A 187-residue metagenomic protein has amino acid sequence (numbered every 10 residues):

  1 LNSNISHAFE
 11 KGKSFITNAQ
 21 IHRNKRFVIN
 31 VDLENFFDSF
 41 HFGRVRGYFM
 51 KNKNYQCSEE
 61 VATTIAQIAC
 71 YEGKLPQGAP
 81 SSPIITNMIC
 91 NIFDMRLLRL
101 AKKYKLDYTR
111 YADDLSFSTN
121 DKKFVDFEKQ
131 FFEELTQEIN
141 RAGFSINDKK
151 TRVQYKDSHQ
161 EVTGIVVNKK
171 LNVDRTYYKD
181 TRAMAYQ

Functional and structural regions predicted by a protein language model:
L1-N30, E34-N35: Active-site-proximal segment of RNA-dependent polymerases
A8-E10, A66, Q154, V166: Residues in well-ordered beta-strands of folded domains
I21-A112, S116-Y155, Q187: Conserved polymerase palm-domain catalytic core
K156-Q160: RNase H-like two-metal-ion nuclease catalytic core shared by retroviral integrases and related mobile-element nucleases
E161-Q187: Active-site and adjacent loop segments of nucleotide-processing enzymes that use two-metal-ion phosphate chemistry
